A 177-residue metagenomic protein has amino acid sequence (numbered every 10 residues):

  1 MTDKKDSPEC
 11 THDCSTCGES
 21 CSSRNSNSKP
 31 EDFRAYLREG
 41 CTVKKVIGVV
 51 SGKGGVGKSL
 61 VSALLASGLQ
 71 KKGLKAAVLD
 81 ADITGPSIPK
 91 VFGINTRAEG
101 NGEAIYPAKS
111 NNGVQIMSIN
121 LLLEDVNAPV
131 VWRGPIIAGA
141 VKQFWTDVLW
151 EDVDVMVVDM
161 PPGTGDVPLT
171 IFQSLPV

Functional and structural regions predicted by a protein language model:
T2-A35: Cysteine-cluster motifs in flexible loop/terminal segments that predominantly coordinate metals
S20, V46, K72, V91-N95 (+2 more regions): Conserved, well-folded catalytic cores of nucleic-acid-processing and energy-transducing macromolecular machines
R38-K44: Phosphate-binding P-loop
K45-I83: Walker A/P-loop phosphate-binding motif and the immediately C-terminal alpha-helix
K58-A63, P86-P89, M160-P168: Short glycine/serine/threonine-rich phosphate/pyrophosphate-binding segments that cradle anionic phosphate groups
K75-A77, A81-N127, V131, A138-A140: Phosphate-binding loop that captures ATP/GTP phosphates
L123-S174: Phosphate-binding/switch loop-helix module in NTP-utilizing enzymes
